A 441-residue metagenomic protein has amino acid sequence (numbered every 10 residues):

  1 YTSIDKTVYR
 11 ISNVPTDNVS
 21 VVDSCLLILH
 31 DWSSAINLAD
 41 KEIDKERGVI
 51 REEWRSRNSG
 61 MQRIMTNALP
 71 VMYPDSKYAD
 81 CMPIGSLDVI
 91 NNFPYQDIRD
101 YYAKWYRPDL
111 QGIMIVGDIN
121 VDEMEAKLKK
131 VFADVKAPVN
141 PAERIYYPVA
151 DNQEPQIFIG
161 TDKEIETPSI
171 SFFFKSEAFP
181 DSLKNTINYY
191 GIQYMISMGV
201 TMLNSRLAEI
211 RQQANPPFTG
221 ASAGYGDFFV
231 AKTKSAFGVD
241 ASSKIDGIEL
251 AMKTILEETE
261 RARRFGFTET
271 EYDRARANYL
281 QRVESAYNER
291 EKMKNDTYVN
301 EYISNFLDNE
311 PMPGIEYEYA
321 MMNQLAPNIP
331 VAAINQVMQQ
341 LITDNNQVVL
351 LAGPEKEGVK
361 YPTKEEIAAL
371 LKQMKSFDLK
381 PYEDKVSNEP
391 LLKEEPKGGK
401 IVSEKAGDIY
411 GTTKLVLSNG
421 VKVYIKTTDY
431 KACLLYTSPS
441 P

Functional and structural regions predicted by a protein language model:
Y1-Q62, N92, Q96-L110, N120-E123 (+4 more regions): Active-site-adjacent, His/Asp/Glu-enriched structural segments that form or flank metal-binding and acid/base networks
I4, V21, C25-I28, W32 (+11 more regions): Scaffold signal of the M16-like zinc-metallopeptidase fold and its non-catalytic homologs
I4-K6, P108-L110, T167-S169, K234-A236 (+4 more regions): Extracytoplasmic
K6, N37-R55, N120, V139-Q153 (+3 more regions): Acidic/histidine-enriched alpha-helical segments
D75, G112-P168, A277, Q281-A286 (+1 more regions): An aromatic/glycine/proline-enriched structural segment found at the starts of mature extracellular/organellar domains
M114-G117, D273-L417, V423-Y424: C-terminal regions of mature proteins
F172, E177, Y189-T268: Structured mid-domain segments that build the active-site/substrate or prosthetic-cofactor binding neighborhood
Y436-P441: Conserved small/polar residues in nucleotide/adenosyl-binding loops
